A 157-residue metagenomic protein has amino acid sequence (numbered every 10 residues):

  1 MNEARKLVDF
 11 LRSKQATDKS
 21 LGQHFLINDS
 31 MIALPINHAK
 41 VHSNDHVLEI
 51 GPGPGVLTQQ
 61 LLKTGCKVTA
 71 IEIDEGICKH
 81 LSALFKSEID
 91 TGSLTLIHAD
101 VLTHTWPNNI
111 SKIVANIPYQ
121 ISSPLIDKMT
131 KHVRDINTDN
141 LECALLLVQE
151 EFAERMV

Functional and structural regions predicted by a protein language model:
M1-V157: Catalytic cores of RNA-modifying enzymes
